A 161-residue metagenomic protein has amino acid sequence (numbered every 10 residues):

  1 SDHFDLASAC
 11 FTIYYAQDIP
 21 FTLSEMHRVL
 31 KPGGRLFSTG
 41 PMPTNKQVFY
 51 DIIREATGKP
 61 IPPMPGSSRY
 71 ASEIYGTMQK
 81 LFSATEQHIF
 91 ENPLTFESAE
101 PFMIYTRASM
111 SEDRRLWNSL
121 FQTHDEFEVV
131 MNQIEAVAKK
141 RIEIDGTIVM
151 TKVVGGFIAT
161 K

Functional and structural regions predicted by a protein language model:
S1-A7: A short acidic, Gly/Pro-enriched loop at the edge of an enzyme's catalytic core that lines a small-molecule cofactor
A9-T12: A short beta-strand submotif of the Rossmann-like class I SAM-dependent methyltransferase core that lines
Y14-A16: A short His-aromatic
P20-R35: A short glycine-rich, Lys/Arg-flanked "PGG" loop and its adjoining helix->strand segment in the class I
R35-P62: Conserved class I S-adenosyl-L-methionine
P41-K46, E55, S67-S68, F90-T95: Short "lid" loop at the C-terminus of a central beta-strand within the Rossmann-like core of SAM-dependent
S68-K161: Conserved Class I S-adenosyl-L-methionine
